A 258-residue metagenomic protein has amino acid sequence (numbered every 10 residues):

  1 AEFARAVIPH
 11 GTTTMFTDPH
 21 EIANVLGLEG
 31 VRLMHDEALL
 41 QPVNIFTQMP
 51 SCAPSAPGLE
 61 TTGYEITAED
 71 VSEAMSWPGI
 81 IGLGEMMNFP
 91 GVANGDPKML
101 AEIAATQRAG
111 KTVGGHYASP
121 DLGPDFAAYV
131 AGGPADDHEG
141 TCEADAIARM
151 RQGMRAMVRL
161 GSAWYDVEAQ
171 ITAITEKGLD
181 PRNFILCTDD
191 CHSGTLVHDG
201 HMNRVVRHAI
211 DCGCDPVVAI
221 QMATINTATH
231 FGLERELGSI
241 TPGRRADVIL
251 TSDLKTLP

Functional and structural regions predicted by a protein language model:
A1, H20-I22, P50-S55, E85-F89 (+4 more regions): Active-site beta-loop-alpha junctions enriched in small/polar residues
F3-T112, K177: Divalent-metal coordination cores built from histidine and acidic residues
G11, L83, R149, A219 (+1 more regions): Conserved, mostly hydrophobic/aromatic
T12-T13, G79-I80, G110, A128-D136 (+2 more regions): Glycine-enriched alpha-helix->loop->beta-strand junction motifs that scaffold or abut catalytic
L28-V31, G95-D96, D121-V130, I147 (+2 more regions): Histidine/acidic-residue-rich catalytic or RNA/ligand-binding cores of hydrolases and nuclease-related proteins
E85-A144, A148, L160: Divalent metal-binding pocket/active-site signature
S162, D247-P258: Phosphate/diphosphate-binding loops
I174-A246, L250-T251: His/Asp/Glu-enriched, well-ordered alpha-helical/loop segment that forms or immediately abuts the divalent-metal
